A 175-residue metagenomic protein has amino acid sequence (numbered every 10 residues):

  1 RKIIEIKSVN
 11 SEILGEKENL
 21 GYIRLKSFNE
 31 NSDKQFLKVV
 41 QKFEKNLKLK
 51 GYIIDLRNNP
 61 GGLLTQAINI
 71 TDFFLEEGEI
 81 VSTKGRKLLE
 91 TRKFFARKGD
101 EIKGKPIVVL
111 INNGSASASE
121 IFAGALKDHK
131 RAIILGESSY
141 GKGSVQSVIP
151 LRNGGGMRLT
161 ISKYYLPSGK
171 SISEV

Functional and structural regions predicted by a protein language model:
R1-R152: Cleft-lining beta-strand/loop regions that shape enzyme active-site pockets
N69, I161-Y164: Unusually extended, aromatic-enriched hydrophobic runs near protein termini
A116, Y164-L166: Short Gly/Pro-enriched loop/turn and capping motifs at secondary-structure junctions
L151-S162: Short acidic, Pro/Gly- and aromatic-enriched capping/linker segments at domain boundaries
P167-V175: Conserved functional hotspot residues or short segments at active or partner-binding sites across diverse domains
